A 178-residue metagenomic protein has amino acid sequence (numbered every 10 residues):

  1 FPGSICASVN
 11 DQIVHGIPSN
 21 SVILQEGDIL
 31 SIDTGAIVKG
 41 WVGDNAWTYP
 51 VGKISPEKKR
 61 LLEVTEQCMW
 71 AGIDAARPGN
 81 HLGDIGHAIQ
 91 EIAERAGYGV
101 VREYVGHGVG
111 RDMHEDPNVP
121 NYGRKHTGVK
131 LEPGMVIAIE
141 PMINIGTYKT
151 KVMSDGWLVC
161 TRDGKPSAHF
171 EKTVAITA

Functional and structural regions predicted by a protein language model:
F1-A178: Active-site neighborhoods and metal-handling regions in enzymes and metal-associated proteins
